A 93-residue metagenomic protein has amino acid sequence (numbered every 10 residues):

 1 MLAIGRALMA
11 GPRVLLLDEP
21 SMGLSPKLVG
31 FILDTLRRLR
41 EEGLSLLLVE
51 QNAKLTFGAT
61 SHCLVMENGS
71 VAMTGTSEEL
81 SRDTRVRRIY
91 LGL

Functional and structural regions predicted by a protein language model:
A7-L8: ABC ATPase C-loop
G11: Conserved catalytic motifs of ABC-family nucleotide-binding domains
L15-E19: Catalytic Walker B motif of ABC-type/P-loop ATPase nucleotide-binding domains
V29-E42: Helical segment within the ABC ATPase nucleotide-binding domain
E50-Q51: H-loop/switch region of ABC-family ATPase nucleotide-binding domains
G58-V65: Conserved catalytic segment of ABC-fold P-loop ATPases
T74-G75: ABC ATPase "signature
